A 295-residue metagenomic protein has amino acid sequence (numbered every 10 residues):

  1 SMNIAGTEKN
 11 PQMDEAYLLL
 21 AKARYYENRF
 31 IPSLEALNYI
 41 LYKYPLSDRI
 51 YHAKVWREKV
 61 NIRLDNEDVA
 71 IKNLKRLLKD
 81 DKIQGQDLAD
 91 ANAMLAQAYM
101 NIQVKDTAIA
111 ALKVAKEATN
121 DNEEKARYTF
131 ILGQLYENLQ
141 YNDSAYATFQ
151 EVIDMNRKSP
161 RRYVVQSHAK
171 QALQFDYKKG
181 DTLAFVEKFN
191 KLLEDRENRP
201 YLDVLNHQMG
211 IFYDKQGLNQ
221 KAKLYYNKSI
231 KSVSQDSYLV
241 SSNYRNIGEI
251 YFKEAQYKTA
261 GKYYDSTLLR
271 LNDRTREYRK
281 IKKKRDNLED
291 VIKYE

Functional and structural regions predicted by a protein language model:
S1-E295: Acidic, polar-rich low-complexity tracts and alpha-helical solenoid repeat scaffolds
